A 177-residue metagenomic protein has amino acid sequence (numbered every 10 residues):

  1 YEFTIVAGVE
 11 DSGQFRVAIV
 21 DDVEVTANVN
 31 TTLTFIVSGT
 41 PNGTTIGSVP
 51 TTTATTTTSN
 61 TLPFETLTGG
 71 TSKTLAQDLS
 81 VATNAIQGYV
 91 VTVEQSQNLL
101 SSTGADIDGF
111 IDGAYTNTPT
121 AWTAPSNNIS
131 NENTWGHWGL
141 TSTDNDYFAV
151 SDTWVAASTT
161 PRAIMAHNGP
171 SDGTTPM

Functional and structural regions predicted by a protein language model:
Y1-M177: Signature of Gram-negative chaperone-usher
